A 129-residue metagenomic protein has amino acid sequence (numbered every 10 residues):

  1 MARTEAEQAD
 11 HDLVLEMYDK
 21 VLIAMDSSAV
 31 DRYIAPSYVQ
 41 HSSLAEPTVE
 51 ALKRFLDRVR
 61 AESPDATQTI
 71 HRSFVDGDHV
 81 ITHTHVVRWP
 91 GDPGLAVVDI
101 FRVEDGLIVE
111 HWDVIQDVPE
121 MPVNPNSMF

Functional and structural regions predicted by a protein language model:
M1-F129: C-terminal and inter-domain tail/linker signature
